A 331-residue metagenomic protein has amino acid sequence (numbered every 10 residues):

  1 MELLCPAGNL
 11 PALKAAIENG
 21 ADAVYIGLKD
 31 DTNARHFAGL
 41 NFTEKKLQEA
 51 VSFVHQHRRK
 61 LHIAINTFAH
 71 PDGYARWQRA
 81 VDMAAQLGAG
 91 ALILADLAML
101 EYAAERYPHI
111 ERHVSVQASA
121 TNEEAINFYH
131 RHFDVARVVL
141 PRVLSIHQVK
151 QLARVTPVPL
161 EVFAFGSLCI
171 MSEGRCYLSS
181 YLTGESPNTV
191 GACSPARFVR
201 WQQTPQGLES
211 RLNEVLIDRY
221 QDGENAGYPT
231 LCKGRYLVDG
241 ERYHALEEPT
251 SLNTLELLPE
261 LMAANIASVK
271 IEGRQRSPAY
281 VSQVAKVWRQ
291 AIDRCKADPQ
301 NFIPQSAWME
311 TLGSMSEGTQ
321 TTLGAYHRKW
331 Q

Functional and structural regions predicted by a protein language model:
M1-A120, V139, V143, H147-S268 (+1 more regions): Active-site pocket-lining/capping segments in soluble small-molecule metabolic enzymes
N122-A125: Conserved nucleotide-cofactor-binding alpha/beta core module
H132: Acidic-histidine catalytic/liganding microenvironments
